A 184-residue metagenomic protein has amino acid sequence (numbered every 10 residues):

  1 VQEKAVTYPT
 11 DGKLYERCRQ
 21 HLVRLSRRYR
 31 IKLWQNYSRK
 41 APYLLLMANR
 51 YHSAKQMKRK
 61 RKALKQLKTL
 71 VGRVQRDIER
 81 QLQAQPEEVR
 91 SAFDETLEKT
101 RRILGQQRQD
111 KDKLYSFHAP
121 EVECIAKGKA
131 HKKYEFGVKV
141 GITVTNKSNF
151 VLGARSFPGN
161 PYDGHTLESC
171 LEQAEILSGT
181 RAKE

Functional and structural regions predicted by a protein language model:
V1-E184: Anion-binding and metal-coordination hotspots
